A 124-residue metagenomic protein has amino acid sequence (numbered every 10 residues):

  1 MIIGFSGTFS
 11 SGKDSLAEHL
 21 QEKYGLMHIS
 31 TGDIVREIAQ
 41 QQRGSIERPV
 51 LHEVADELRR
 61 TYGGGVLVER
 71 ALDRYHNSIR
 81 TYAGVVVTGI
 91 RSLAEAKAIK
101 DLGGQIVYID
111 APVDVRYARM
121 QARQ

Functional and structural regions predicted by a protein language model:
T8: P-loop (Walker A) phosphate-binding loop of NTP-binding proteins
S11: ATP-binding Walker
D14: Walker A/P-loop
Q21: Conserved phosphoryl-transfer catalytic core
L26-V86, R91-K97: ATP-dependent small-molecule kinase phosphotransfer cores that center on conserved nucleotide phosphate-binding segments
T88-G89, K100-R123: Conserved phosphate-donor/acceptor-positioning beta-strand/loop module used by diverse small-molecule
